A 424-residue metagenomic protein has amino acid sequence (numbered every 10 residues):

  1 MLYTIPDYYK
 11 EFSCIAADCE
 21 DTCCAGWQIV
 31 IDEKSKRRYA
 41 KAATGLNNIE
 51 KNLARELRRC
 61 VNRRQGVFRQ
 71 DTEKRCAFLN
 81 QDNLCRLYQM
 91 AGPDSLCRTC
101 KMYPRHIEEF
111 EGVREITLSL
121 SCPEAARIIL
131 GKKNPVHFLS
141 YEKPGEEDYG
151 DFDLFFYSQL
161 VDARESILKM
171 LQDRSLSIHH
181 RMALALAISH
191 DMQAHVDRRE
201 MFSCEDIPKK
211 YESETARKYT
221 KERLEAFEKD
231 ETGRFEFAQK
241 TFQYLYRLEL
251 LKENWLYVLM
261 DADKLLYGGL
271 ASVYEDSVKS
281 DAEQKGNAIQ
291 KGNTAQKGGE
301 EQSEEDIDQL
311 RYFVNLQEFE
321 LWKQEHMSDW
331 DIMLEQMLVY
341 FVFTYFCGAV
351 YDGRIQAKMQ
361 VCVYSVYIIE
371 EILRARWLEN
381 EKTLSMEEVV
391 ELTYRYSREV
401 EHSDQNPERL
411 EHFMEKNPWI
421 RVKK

Functional and structural regions predicted by a protein language model:
M1-N83, L87-C97, K101-F138: N-terminal cysteine/histidine-rich coordination modules
Y88-G92, F110, D151-F155, Q159 (+2 more regions): Conserved aromatic-histidine-acidic binding/catalytic patches
E124-A216: Charged, amphipathic alpha-helical linkers/stalks
S177-E283, Q296-K424: Hydrophobic, aromatic-lined core segments that form the binding pocket/scaffold for planar heteroaromatic ligands
G292-T294: Acidic, glycine-centered low-complexity repeats within long intrinsically disordered regions
